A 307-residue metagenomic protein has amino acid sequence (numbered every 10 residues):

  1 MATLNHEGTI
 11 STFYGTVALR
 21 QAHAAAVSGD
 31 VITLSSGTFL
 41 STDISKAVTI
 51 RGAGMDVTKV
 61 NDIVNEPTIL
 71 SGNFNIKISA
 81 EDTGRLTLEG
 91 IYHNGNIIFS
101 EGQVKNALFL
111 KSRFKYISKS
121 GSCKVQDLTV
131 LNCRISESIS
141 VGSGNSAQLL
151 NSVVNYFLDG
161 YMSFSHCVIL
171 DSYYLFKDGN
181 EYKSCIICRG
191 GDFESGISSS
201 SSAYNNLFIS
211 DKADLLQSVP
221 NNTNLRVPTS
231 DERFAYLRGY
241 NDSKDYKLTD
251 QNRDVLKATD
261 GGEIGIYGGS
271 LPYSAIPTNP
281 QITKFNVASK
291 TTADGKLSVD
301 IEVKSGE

Functional and structural regions predicted by a protein language model:
A2-T38: Acidic Gly/Asp/Thr-rich repetitive segments characteristic of extracellular carbohydrate-active and adhesion proteins
S36-T38, G54-T58, F208-L215, Q251-G262: Acidic glycine-/aspartate-rich tracts in secreted/extracellular proteins
L40-A47, K59-V64, S198, L215-N221: Short loop/helix-cap segments at secondary-structure boundaries that form the rim of catalytic
V48-S100, Y116: Right-handed parallel beta-helix/beta-spiral solenoid domain characteristic of secreted/periplasmic
I97-E101, Y116-K244: Predominantly extracellular beta-rich ligand-binding scaffolds that present long acidic/polar faces for carbohydrate
N221-P277, Q281: C-terminal accessory segments
S270-G306: Surface beta-strand/loop "capping" patches
